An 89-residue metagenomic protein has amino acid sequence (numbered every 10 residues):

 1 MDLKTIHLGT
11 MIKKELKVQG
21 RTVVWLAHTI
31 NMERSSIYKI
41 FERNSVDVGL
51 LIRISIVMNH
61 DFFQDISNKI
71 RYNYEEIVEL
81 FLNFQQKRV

Functional and structural regions predicted by a protein language model:
M1-R21, W25: A short, Lys/Arg-rich alpha-helix, primarily the initiator
K13, V24, H28, Y38 (+1 more regions): Residues within the helices of the helix-turn-helix
G20, S45-V48: Residue at a beta-strand N-cap/secondary-structure junction
N31-V46: Recognition helix of helix-turn-helix/homeodomain-like DNA-binding domains that insert into the DNA major groove
G49-D65: DNA major-groove recognition helix of helix-turn-helix/homeodomain DNA-binding modules
I66-V89: Short, charged recognition helix plus adjacent turn of helix-turn-helix-like nucleic-acid-binding domains
